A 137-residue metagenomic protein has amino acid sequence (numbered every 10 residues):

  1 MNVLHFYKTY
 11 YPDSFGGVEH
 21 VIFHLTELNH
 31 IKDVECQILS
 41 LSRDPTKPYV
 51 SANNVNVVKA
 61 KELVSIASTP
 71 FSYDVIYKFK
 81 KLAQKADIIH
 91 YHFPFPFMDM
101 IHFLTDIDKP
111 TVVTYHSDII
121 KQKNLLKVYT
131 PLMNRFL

Functional and structural regions predicted by a protein language model:
M1-L4: Extreme N-terminal starter segment of soluble prokaryotic enzymes
F6-F15, V21-P70: N-terminal strand-loop element at the rim of the active site of nucleotide-sugar-dependent glycosyltransferases
S14, S65-P70, Y91, I119-L125: Short, flexible loop segments at the rims of nucleotide/cofactor-binding pockets, characterized by
F15, P48, D99-F103, K123-N124: Short glycine-/acidic-enriched loop or helix-start segments at secondary-structure transitions that form or flank
D74-I76, I88-D108, V113-Y115, I120: An aromatic- and histidine-rich active-site surface loop
K78-K81: Short amphipathic alpha-helix with an adjacent loop that forms part of the alpha/beta core around
Q84-K85: Alpha-helix C-terminal capping/helix-to-coil transition sites in glycosyltransferase folds
K127-L137: Membrane-proximal helix-turn-helix segments that form the acceptor-binding/catalytic region of lipid-linked
